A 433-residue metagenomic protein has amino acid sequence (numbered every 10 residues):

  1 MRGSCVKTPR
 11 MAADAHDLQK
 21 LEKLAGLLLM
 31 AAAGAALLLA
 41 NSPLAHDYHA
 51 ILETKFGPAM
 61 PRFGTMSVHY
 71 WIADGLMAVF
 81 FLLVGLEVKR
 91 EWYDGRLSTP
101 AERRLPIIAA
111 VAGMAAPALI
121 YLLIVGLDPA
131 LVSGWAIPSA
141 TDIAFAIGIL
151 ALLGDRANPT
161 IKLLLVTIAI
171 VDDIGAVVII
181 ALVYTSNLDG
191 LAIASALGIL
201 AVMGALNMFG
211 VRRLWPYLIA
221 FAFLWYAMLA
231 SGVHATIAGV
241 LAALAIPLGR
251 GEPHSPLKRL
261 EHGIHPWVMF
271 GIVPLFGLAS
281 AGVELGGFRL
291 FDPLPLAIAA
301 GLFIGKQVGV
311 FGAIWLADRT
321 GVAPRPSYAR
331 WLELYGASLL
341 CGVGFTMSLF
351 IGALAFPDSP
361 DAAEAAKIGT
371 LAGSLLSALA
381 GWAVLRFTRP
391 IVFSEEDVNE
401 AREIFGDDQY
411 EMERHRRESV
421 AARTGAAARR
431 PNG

Functional and structural regions predicted by a protein language model:
K7-L21, L37-N41, I179, I199 (+6 more regions): Predominantly late transmembrane helices and immediately cytosolic-facing juxtamembrane segments
H16-G26, D94-A112, V132, P159-V166 (+3 more regions): Membrane-interfacial loop-to-helix junctions in multi-pass inner-membrane proteins
A33, L37-S42, A78-E91, A110-G126 (+14 more regions): Transmembrane alpha-helical segments of multi-pass membrane transport proteins and ion-pumping complexes
L39-I51, F63-H69, L83-P100, A115-A136: Transmembrane alpha-helix boundary signature
G57-A73, G134-T141, L229-A230, P295-F303: Short aromatic-rich membrane-water interface segments that cap or initiate transmembrane helices in multi-pass membrane
E91-L119, D189-A201, L285-V308, R330-Y335 (+1 more regions): Entry/N-cap segments of selected transmembrane alpha helices and their immediately preceding amphipathic helices
L123-W135, A181-S186, M347-K367: Interfacial helix-loop-helix junctions of multi-pass membrane proteins
A222, L290-P295, L354-L379: Structural signal for the N-terminal portions of transmembrane helices and their immediately preceding loop/interface
